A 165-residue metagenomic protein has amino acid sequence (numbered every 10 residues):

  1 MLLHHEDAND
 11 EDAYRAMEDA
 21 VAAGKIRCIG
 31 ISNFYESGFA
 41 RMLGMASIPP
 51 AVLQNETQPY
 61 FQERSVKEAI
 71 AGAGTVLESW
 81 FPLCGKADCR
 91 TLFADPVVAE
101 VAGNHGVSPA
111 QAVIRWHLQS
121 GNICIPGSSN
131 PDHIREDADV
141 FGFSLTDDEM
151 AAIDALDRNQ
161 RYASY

Functional and structural regions predicted by a protein language model:
H5-Y165: Beta/alpha (TIM)-barrel catalytic core signal, keyed to glycine-rich beta->alpha loops juxtaposed to Asp/Glu that bind
